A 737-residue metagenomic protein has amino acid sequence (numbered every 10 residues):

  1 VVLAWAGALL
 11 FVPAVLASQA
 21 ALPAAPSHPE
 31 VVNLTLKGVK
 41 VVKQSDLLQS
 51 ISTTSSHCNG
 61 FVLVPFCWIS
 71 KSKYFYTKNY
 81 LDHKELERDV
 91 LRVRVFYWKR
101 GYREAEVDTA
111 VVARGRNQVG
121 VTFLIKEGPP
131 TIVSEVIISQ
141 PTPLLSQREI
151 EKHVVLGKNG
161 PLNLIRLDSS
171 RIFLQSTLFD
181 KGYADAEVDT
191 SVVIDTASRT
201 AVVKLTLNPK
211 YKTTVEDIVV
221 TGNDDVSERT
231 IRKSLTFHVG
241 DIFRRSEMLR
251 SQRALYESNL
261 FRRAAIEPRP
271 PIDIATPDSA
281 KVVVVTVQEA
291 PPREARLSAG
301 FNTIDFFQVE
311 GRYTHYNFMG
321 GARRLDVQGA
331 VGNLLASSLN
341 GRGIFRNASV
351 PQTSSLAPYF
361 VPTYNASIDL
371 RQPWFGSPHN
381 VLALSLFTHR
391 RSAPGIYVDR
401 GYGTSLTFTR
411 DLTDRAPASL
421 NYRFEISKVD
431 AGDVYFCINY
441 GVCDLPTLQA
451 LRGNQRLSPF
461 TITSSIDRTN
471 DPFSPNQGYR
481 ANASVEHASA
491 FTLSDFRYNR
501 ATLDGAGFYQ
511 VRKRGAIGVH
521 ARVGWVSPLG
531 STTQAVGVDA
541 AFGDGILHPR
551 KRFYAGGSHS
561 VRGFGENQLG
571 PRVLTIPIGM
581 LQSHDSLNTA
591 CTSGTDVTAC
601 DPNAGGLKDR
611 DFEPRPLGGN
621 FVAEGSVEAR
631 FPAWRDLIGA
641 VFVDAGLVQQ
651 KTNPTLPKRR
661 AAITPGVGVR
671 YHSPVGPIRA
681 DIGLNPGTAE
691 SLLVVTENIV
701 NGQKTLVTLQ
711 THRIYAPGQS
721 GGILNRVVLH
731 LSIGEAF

Functional and structural regions predicted by a protein language model:
V2-A14: Bacterial N-terminal signal peptides
A17-F307, R312, D326-I344, S354-Y364 (+8 more regions): Periplasmic polypeptide-binding modules associated with outer-membrane biogenesis and secretion
K126, N208, T286-Q288, T314-Y316 (+11 more regions): Transmembrane beta-barrel domains of outer membrane proteins
V220, F237, E257, H315 (+5 more regions): Conserved helix-loop functional segments at active or binding sites
R262, R293-A295, F306, F318-L325 (+6 more regions): Repeated loop/turn-to-beta-strand initiation elements of outer-membrane beta-barrel proteins
E294-F307, T314, N333, R423 (+4 more regions): C-terminal outer-membrane beta-barrel translocator/porin domains of Gram-negative envelope proteins and their
N317, K651, T655-V675: Strand-loop-strand
T353-R452: Transmembrane beta-barrel wall of Gram-negative outer-membrane proteins
